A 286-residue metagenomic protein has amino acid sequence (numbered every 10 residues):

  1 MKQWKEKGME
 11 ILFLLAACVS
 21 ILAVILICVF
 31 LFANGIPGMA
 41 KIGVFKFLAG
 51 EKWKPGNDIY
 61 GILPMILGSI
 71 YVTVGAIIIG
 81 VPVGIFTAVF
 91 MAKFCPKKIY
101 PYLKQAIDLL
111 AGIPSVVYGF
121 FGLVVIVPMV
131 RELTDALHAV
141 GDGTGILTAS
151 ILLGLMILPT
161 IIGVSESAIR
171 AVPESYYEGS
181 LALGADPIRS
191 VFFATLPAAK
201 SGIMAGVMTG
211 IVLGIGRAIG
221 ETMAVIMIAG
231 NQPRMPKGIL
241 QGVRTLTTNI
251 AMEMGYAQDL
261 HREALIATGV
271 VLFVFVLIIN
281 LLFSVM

Functional and structural regions predicted by a protein language model:
M1-A17, F283-M286: Transmembrane alpha-helical segments of polytopic membrane transport and secretion proteins
W4-K7, I11, F32-A76, P96-K97 (+1 more regions): Periplasmic/extracellular loop-to-transmembrane helix junction in inner-membrane transport proteins
E10, V83-G122: Cytoplasmic-entry segments and transmembrane alpha-helices of multi-pass inner-membrane transporters
K41-Y60, G119-L155: Membrane-interfacial helix termini and adjacent extracytoplasmic/periplasmic loops of multi-pass transporters
A106-L109, V164-S165, I169, P187-M227: Transmembrane alpha-helices
P114, L183-G184, P197: Glycine/proline-centered hinge or cleavage motifs at structural transition points of membrane proteins
E166-R170, E174-Y177, M252-M286: C-terminal transmembrane helix and the adjacent membrane-cytosol boundary/short C-terminal tail of inner/organellar
V225-F273: Interhelical loop and adjacent transmembrane-helix boundary motif in polytopic membrane transport permeases
